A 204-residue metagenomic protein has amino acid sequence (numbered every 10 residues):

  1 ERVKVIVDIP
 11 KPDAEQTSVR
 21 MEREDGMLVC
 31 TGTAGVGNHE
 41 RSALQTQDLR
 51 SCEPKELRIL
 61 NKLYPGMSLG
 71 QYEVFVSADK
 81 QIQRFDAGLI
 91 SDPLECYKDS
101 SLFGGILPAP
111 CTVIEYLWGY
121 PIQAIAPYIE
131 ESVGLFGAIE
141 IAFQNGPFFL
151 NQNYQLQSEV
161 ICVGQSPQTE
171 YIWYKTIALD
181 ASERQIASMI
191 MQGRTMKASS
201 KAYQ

Functional and structural regions predicted by a protein language model:
E1-Y64, N145-Q204: HotDog/MaoC-like acyl-thioester-processing domains
A34-E140, S200-Q204: Hot-dog-fold acyl-thioester-processing enzymes
